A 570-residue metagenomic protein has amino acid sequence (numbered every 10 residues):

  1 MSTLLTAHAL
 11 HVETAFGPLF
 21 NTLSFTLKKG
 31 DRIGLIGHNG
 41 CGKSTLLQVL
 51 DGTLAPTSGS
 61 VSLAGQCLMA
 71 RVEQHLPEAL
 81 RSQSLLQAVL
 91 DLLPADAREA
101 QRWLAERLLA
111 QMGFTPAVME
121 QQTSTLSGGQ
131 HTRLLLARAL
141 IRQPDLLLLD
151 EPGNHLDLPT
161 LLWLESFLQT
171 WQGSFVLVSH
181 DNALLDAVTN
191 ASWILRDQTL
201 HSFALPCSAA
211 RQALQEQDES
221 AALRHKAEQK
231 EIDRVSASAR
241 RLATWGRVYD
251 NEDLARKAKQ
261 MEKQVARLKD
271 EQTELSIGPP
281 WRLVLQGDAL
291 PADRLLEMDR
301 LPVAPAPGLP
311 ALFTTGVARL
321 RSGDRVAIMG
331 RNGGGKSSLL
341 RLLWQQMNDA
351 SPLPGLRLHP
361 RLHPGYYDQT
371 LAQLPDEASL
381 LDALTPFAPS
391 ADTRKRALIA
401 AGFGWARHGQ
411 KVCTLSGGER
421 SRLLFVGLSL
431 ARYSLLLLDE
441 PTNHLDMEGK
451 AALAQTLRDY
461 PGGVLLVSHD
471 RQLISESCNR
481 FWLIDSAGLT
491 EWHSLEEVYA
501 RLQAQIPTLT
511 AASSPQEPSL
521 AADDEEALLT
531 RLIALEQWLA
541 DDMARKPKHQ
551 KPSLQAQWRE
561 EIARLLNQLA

Functional and structural regions predicted by a protein language model:
M1-A221, L290-A570: ABC ATP-binding cassette signature C-motif
S2-T3, H8, A97, E216-T314: Flexible nucleotide-interacting loop at or near the entrance of a catalytic core
